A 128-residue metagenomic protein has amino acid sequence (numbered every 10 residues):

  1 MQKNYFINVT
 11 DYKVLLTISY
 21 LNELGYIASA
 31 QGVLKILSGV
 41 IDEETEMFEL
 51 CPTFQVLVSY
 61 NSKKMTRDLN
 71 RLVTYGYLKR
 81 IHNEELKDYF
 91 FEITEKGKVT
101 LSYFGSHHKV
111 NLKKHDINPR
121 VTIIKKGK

Functional and structural regions predicted by a protein language model:
M1-K128: Accessory DNA-binding and partner-docking regions appended to nucleic-acid-acting proteins, especially the terminal
